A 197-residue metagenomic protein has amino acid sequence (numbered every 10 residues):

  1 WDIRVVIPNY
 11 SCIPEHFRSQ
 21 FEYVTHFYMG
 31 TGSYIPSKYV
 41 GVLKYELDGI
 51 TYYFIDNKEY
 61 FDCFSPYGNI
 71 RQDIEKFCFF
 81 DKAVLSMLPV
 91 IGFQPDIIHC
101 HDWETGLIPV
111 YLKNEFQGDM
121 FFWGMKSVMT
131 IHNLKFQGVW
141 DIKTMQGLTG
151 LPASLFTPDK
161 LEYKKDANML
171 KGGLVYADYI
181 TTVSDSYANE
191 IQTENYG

Functional and structural regions predicted by a protein language model:
W1-G197: Catalytic cores of nucleotide-sugar-dependent glycosyltransferases that transfer UDP/GDP/TDP-activated
